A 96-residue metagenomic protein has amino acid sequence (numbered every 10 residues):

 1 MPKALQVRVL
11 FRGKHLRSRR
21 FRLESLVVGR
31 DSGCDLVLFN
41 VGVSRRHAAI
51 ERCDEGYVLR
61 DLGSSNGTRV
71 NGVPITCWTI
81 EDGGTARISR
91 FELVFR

Functional and structural regions predicted by a protein language model:
M1-F39, E51: Intrinsically disordered, low-complexity acidic Ser/Thr-rich regulatory segments
Q6-V7, V28, V37-F39, V58 (+2 more regions): C-terminal boundary/linker segments immediately following FHA domains
V43-R45: Amphipathic hydrophobic-ligand
E51-R52, G63: Short, conserved beta-strand element in jelly-roll/cupin
E55: Conserved catalytic motifs of the protein kinase core domain
